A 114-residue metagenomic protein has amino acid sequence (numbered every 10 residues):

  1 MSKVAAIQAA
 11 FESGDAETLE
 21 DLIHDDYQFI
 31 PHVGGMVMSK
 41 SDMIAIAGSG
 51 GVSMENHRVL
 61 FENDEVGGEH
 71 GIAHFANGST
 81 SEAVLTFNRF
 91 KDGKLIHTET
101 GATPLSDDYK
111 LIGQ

Functional and structural regions predicted by a protein language model:
A5-A9: Amphipathic alpha-helical repeat scaffolds
S13-Q28: Short, well-ordered alpha-helical segments enriched in acidic and aromatic residues
I30, G34, M38-Q114: A beta-strand edge to alpha-helix "cap/lid" segment located at domain peripheries
